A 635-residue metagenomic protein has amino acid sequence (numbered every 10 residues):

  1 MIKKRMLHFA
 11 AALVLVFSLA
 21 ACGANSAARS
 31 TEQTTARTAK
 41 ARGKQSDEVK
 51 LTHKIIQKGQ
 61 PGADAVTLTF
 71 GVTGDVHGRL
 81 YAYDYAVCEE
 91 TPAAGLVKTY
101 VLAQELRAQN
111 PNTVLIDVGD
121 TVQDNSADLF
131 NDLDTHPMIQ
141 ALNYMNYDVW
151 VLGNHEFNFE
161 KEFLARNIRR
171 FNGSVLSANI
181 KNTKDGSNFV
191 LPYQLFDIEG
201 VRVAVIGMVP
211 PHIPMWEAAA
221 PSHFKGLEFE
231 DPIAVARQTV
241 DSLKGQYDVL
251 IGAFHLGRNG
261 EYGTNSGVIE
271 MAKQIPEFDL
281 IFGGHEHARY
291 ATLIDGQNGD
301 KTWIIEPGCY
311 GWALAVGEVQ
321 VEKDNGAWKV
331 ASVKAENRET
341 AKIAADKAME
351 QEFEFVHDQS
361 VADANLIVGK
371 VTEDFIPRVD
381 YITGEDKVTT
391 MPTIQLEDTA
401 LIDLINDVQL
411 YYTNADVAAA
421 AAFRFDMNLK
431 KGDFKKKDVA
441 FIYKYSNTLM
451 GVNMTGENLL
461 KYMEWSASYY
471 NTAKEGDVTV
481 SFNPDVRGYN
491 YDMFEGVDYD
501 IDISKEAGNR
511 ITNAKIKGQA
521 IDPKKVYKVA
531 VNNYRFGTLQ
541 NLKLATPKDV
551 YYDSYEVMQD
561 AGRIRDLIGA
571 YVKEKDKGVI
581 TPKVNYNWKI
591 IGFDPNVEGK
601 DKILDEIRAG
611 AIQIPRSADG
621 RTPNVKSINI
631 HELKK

Functional and structural regions predicted by a protein language model:
M1-A10: Bacterial N-terminal signal peptides that target proteins for export
S18-A21: C-terminal motif of bacterial Sec signal peptides marking the signal peptidase cleavage site
G23, R37-K342, L396, L401-V408 (+2 more regions): Acidic, metal/ion-coordinating pockets
A24-T34: Bacterial Sec signal peptide processing site at the extreme N-terminus
D47-T69, R79-E90, L96-A108, I213-E217 (+4 more regions): Catalytic centers of hydrolytic enzymes
